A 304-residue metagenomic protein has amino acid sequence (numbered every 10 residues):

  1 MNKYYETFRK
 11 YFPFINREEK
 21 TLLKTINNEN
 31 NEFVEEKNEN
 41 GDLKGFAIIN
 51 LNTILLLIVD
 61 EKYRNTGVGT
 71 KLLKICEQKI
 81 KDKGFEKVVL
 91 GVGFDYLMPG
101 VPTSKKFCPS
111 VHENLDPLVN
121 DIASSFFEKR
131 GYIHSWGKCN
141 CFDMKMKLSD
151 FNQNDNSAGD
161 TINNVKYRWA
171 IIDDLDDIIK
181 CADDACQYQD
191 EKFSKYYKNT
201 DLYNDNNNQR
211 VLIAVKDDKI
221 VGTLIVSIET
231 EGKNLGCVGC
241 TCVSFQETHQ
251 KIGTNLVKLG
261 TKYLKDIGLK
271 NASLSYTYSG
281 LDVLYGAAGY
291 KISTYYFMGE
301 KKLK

Functional and structural regions predicted by a protein language model:
M1-K24, N28-E29, E35, D42 (+2 more regions): Short amphipathic alpha-helix that is part of the acyltransferase structural core
N2-K37, G45-I48, T53-L56, T66 (+4 more regions): N-terminal charged segments
I15-F33, E39, K44-L57, C186-V243: A conserved beta-strand-loop-helix scaffold within acyl/acetyltransferase catalytic domains
I54-R64, V92-Y96, V238-H249: A short, internal acetyl-CoA/4′-phosphopantetheine-binding micro-motif in the GNAT/acyltransferase core
N65-Q78, V243, H249-D266, A287: Conserved acetyl-CoA-binding loop-helix of GNAT-fold acetyltransferases
K74-N163, Y296-K301: Acyl-donor-binding surface of acyltransferase catalytic domains
H249, V257-K304: Short hairpin/turn module used for nucleic-acid contact or packing/dimerization
